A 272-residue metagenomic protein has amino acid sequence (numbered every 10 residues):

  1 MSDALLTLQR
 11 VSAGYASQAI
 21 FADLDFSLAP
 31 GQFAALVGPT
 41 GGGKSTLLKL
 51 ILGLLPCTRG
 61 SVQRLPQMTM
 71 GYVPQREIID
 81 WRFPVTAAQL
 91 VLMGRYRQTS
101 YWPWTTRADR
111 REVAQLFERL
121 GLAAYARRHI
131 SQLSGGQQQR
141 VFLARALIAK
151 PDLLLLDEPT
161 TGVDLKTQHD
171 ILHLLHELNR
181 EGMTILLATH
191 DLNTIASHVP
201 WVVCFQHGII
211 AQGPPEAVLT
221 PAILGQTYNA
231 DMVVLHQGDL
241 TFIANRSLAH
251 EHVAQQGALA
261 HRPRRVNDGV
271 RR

Functional and structural regions predicted by a protein language model:
L6, I20-D23: Conserved structural motif at the start of ABC-family nucleotide-binding domains
L52: Helix-to-loop junction immediately C-terminal to a conserved catalytic motif
L92, R107-Y125: Conserved ABC ATPase "signature" region
H129-L133, Q137: Conserved ABC ATPase signature
K150: Conserved catalytic motifs of ABC-family nucleotide-binding domains
L154-D157: Catalytic Walker B motif of ABC-type/P-loop ATPase nucleotide-binding domains
T220-A222, T227-R272: ABC ATPase nucleotide-binding domains
